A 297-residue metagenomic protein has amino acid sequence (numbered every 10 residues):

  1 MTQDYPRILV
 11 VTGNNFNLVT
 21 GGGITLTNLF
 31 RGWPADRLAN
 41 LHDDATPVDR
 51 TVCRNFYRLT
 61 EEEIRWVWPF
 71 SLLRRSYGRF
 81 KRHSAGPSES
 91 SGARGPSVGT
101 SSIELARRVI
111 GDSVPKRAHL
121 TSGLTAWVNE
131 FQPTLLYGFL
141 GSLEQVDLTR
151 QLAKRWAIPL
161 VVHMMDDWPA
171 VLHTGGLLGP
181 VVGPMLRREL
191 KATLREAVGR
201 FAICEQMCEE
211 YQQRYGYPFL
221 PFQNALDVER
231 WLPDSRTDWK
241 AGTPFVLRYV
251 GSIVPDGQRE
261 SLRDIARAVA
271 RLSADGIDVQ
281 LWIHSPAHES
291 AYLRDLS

Functional and structural regions predicted by a protein language model:
M1-S84, F219, D227, V269-D275: N-terminal subdomain of nucleotide-sugar transferases
G13-N15, L140-G141, H163-D167, Q223-N224: Histidine-centered beta-alpha loop that forms part of the nucleotide-sugar donor binding/catalytic region in diverse
N28, T125, E144-D147, Q151-R155 (+2 more regions): Membrane-proximal helix-turn-helix segments that form the acceptor-binding/catalytic region of lipid-linked
G78-L135: Conserved nucleotide-sugar donor-binding subdomain of glycosyltransferases
L124-Q145, I158-V161: Short N-terminal targeting/anchoring amphipathic segment
Q206, N224-A225: Carbohydrate-associated surface elements
Q206-C208, H288-E289: Alpha-helix capping/helix-boundary segments
D227-L296: Conserved catalytic-core segment of nucleotide-activated headgroup transferases in glycan assembly
